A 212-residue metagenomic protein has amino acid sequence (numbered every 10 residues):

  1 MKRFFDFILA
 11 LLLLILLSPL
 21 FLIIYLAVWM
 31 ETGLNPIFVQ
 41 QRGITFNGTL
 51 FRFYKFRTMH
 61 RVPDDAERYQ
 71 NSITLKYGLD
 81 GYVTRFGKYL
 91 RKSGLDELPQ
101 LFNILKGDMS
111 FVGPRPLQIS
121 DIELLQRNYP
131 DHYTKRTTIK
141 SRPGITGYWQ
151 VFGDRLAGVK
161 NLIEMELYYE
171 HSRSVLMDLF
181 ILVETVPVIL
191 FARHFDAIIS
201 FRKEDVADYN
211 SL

Functional and structural regions predicted by a protein language model:
M1-P63, V175-L212: A hydrophobic, helix-centered structural microdomain
F4, I8, L98, L105: Active-site His/Glu-centered metal-binding helix of metallohydrolases
I37-Y82, I145-E164: Short, glycine-rich, amphipathic interfacial segments at transmembrane boundaries or analogous
G81, S93-D96, S174: Residue-level signal for the nucleotide or nucleotide-sugar donor/cofactor binding architecture
F86-S93, L167-H171: Short, well-ordered beta-strand elements within core beta-sheets of diverse protein domains
Y89-N103: Short acidic-aromatic low-complexity motifs
F102-L212: Hydrophobic structural segments characteristic of membrane proteins
